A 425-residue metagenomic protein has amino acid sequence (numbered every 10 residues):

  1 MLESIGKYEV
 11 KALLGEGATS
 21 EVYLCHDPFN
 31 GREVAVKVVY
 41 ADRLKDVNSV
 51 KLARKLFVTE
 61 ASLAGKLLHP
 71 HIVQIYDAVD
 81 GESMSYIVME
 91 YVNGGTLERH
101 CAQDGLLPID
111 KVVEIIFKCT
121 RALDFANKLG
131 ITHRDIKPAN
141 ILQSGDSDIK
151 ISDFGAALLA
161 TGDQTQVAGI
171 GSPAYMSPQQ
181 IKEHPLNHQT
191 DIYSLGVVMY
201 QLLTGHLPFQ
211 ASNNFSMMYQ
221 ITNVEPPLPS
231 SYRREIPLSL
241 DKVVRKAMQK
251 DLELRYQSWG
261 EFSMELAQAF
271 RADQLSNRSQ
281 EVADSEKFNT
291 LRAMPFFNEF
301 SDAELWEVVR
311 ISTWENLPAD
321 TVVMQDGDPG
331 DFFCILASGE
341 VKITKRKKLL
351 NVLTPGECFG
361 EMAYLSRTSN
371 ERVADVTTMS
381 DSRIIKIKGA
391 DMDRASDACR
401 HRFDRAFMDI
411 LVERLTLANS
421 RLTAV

Functional and structural regions predicted by a protein language model:
Y40-K66: AlphaC helix of the eukaryotic protein kinase fold
A78: Activation-segment/catalytic-loop signature of the eukaryotic protein kinase fold
E82-T96: Conserved short submotifs of the Hanks-type protein kinase catalytic core that shape the nucleotide-binding pocket
L97-L107: AlphaC helix of the protein kinase catalytic domain
I115-I116: Activation segment signature within eukaryotic-like protein kinase domains
R121-I131: Protein kinase catalytic-loop region centered on the HRD/HxD motif
